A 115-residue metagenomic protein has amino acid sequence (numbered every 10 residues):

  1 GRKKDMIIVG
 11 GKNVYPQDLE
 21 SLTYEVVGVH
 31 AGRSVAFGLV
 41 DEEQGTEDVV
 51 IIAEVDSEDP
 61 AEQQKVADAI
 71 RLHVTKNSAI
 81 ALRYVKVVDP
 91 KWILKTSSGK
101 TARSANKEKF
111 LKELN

Functional and structural regions predicted by a protein language model:
G1-S78: AMP-binding/adenylate-forming catalytic core of the ANL superfamily
R33, F37-L39, V50-I51, L72-N115: Conserved C-terminal "lid"/linker of ANL adenylate-forming enzymes
